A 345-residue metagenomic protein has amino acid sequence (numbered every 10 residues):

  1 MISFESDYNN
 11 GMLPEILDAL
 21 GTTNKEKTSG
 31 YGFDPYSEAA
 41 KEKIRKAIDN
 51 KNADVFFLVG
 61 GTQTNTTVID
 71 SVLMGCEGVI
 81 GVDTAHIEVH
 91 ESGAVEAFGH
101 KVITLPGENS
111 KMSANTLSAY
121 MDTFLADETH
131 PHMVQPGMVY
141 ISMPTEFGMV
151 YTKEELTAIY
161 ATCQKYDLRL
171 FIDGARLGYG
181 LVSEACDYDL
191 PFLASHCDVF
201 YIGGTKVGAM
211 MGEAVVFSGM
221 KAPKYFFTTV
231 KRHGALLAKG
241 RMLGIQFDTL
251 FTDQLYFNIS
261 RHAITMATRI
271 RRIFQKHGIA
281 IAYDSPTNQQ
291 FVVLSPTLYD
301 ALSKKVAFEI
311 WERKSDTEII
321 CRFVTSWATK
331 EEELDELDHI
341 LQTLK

Functional and structural regions predicted by a protein language model:
L13-G61, D83-E88, A94: Conserved N-terminal alpha-helix of the aminotransferase class I/II PLP-enzyme fold
D54-L73, I103-S110: Conserved core of the PLP fold type I
S71-V89, S118: Conserved PLP-anchoring active-site segment centered on the Schiff-base-forming lysine
G75-C76, T268-R269, I273-T343: Conserved C-terminal alpha-helix-loop-beta "cap" of PLP-dependent enzymes that closes/shapes the active-site mouth
G99-G137, I141-P144, Y151-A158: PLP-dependent aminotransferase-class I/II
E108, Q135, S142, V150 (+1 more regions): Active-site C-terminal subdomain of aminotransferase-like
Y151-S183: Catalytic PLP-binding core of fold-type I/II PLP enzymes
